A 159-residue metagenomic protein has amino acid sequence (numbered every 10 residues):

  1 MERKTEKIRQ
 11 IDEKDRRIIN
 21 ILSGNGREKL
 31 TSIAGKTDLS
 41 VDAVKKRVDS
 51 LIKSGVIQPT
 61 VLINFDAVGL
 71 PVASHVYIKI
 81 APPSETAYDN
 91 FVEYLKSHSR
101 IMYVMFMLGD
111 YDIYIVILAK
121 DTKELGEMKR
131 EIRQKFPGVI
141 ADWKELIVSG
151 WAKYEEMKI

Functional and structural regions predicted by a protein language model:
M1-I159: A compositional/biophysical signature of low hydrophobicity enriched in polar/charged and small residues
